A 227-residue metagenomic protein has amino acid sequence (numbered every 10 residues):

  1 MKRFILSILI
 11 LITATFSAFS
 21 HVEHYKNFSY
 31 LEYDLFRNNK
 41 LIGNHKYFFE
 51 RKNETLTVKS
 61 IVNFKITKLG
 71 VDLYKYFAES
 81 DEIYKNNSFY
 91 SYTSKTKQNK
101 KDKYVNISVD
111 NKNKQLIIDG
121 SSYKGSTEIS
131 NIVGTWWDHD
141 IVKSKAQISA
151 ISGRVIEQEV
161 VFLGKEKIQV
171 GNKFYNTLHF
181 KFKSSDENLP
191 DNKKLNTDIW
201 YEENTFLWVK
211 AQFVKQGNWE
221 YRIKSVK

Functional and structural regions predicted by a protein language model:
F4-A14: Sec-dependent N-terminal signal peptides
F4-I5, L116, Q212, K224: Small/flexible residues
F16-A18: Hydrophobic alpha-helical membrane-insertion segments, chiefly the h-region of N-terminal signal peptides
H21-D110, D140-K227: Acidic, serine/threonine-rich low-complexity disordered tracts
S94-W136: Hydrophobic, well-structured mid-protein blocks that either form specific transmembrane helices
